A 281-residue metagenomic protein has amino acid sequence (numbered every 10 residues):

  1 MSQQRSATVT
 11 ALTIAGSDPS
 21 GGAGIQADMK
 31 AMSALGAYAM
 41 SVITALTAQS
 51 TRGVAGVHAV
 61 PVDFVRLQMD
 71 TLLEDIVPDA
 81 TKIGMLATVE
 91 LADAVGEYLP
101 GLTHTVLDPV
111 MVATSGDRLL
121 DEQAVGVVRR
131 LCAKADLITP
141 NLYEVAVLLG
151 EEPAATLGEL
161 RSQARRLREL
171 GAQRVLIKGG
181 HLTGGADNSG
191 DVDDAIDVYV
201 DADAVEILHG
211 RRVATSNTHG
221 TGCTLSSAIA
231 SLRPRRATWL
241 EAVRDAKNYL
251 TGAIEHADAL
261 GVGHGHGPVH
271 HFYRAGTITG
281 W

Functional and structural regions predicted by a protein language model:
S2-T13, I25, M29-T114, A275: Conserved N-terminal subdomain of the carbohydrate kinase-like
S2-T8, G24, V192-L208: Acidic-glycine-rich active-site phosphate/pyrophosphate-binding loop
S6, L35-M40, L232-A246: Phosphate-handling active-site elements
T13, P78-A80, V106-A113, T139-L148 (+2 more regions): Short beta-strands and strand-loop turn motifs
I14-S20, V205-H219: Short pre-catalytic strand/loop immediately N-terminal to key active-site residues, enriched for Gly-Thr
A31, A146-V147, S216-W239: Short, small-residue alpha-helix embedded
D121-V205: Conserved phosphate/ATP/ADP-binding segment of small-molecule kinases
L240-W281: Charged C-terminal helix
